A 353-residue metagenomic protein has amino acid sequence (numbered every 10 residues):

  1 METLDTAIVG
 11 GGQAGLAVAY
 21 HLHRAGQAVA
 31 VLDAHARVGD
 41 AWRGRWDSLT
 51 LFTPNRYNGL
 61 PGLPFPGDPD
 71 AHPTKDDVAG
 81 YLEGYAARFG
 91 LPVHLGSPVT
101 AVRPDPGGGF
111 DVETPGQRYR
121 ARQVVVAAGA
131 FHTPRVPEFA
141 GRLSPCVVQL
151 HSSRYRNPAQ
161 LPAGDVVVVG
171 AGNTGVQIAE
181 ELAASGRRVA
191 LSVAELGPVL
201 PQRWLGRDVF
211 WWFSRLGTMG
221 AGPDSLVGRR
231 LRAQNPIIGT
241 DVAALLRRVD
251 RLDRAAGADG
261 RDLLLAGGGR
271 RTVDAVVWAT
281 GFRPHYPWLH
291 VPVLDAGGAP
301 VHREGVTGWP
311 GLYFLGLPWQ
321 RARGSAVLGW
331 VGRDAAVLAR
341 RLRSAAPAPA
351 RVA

Functional and structural regions predicted by a protein language model:
E2-H35, G39-A41, D70-A353: Flavin (primarily FAD) cofactor-binding/catalytic cores of flavoenzymes
R37-G62: Redox-cofactor-proximal catalytic regions of oxidoreductases
P54-P69, M219-G222: Glycine-rich flavin
